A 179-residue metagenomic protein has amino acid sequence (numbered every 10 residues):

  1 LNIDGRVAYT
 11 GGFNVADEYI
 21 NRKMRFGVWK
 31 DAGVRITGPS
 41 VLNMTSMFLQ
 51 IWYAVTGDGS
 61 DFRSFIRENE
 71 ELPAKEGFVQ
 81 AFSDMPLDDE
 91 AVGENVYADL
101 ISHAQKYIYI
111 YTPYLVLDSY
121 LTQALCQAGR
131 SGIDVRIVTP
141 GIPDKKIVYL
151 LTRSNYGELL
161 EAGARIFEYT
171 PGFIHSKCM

Functional and structural regions predicted by a protein language model:
L1-M179: Charged, low-complexity intrinsically disordered terminal segments
